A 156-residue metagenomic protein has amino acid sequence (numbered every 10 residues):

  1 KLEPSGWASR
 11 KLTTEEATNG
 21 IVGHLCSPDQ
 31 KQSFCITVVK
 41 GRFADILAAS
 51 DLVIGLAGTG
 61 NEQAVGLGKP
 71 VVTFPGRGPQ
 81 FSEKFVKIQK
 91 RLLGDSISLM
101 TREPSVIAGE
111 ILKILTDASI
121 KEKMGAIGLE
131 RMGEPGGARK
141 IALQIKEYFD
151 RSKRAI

Functional and structural regions predicted by a protein language model:
K1-I156: Nucleotide-activated sugar donor-binding and catalytic core shared by glycosyltransferases and related lipid-linked
